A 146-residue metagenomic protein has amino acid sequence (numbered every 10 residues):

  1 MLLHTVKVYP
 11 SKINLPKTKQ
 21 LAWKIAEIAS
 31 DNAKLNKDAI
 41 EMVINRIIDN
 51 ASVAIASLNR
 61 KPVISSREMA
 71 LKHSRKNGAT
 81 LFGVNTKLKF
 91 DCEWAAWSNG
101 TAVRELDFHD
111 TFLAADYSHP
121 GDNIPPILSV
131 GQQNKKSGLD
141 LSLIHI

Functional and structural regions predicted by a protein language model:
L2-I144: N-terminal core-entry segment
